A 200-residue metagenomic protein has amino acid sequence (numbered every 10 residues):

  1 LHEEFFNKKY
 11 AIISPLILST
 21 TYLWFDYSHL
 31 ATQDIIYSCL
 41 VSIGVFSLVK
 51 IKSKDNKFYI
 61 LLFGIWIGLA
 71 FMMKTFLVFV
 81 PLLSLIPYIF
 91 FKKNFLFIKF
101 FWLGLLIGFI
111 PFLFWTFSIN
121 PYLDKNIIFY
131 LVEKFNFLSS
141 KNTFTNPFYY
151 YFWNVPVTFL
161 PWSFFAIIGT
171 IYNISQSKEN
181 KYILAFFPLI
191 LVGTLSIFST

Functional and structural regions predicted by a protein language model:
H2-T20, S38: Transmembrane-helix signature of polytopic, membrane-embedded enzymes that assemble or transfer cell-envelope glycans
E3-K9, G44-L62, A70, N173-I174: Membrane-interface transmembrane helices that cradle and orient dolichyl/undecaprenyl
I17, W24, F58-I65, F144-Y149: Alpha-helical membrane-protein architecture signal
I17-L18, W24, L40, S47 (+2 more regions): Hydrophobic residues within membrane-embedded alpha-helical segments of Major Facilitator Superfamily
L18, Y37-V45, L62, V80-S84 (+2 more regions): Hydrophobic core segments of transmembrane alpha-helices in multi-pass, intramembrane catalytic enzymes
L23-Y37: Short acidic/glycine- and proline-prone juxtamembrane loop motifs at membrane-interface regions of multi-pass membrane
I51, L69, M73, V78-T200: Transmembrane-lumen/periplasm boundary regions of multi-pass, lipid-linked membrane glycan transferases
